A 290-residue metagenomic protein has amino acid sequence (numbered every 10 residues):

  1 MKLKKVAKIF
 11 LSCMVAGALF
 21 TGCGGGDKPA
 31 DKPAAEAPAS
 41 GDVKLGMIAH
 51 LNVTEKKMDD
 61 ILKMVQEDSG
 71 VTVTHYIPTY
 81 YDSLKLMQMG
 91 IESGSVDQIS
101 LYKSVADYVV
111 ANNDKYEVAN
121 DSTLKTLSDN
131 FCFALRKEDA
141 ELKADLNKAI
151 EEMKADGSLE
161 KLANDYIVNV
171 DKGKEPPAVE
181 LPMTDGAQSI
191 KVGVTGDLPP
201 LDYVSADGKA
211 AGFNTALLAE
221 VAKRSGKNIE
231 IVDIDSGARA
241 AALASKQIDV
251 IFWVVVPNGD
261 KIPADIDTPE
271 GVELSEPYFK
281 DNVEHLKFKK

Functional and structural regions predicted by a protein language model:
M1-F10: Bacterial N-terminal signal peptides that target proteins for export
C13-G17: Alpha-helical transmembrane segments
A18-G22: C-terminal motif of bacterial Sec signal peptides marking the signal peptidase cleavage site
C23-K32: Bacterial lipoprotein signal-peptidase II cleavage site
E36-Q98, Y102, K161, G186-G259: Extracytoplasmic small-molecule ligand-binding "clamshell" domains of the periplasmic binding protein/Venus flytrap
G46-H50, L124-K148, V283-K290: A bilobed periplasmic-binding-protein/Venus flytrap-type ligand-binding module shared by bacterial periplasmic
T72-P78, I150-G186: Ligand-binding clefts/hinges and TM-proximal coupling segments of bilobed small-molecule sensing domains
Y108-T123, L127-R136, D260-V283: Ligand-binding "clamshell"
